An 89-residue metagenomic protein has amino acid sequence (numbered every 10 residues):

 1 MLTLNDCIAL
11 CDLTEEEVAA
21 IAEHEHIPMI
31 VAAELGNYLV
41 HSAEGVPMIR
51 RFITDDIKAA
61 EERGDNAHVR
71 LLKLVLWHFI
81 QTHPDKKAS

Functional and structural regions predicted by a protein language model:
M1-F52, L71-S89: Long, non-catalytic architectural segments outside compact domain cores
